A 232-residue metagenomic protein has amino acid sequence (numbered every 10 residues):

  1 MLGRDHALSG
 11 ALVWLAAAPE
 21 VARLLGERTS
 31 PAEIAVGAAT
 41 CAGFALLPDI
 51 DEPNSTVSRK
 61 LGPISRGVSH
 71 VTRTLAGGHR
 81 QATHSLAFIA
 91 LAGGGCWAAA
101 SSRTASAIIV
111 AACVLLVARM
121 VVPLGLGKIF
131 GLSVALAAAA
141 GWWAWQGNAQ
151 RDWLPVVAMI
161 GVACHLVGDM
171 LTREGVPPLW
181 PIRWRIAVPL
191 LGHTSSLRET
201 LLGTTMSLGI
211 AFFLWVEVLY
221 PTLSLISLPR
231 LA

Functional and structural regions predicted by a protein language model:
M1-A232: N-terminal membrane-targeting hydrophobic helices
